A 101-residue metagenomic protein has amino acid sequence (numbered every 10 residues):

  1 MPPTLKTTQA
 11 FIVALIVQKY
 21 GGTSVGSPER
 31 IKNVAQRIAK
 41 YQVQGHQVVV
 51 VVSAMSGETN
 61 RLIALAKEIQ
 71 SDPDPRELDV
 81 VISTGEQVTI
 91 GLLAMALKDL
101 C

Functional and structural regions predicted by a protein language model:
M1-C101: Nucleotide/pyrophosphate-binding catalytic subdomain
